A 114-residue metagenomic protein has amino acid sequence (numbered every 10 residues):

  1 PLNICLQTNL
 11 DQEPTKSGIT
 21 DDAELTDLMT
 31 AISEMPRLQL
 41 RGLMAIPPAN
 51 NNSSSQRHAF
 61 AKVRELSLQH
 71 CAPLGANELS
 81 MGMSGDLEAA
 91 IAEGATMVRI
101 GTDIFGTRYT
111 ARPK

Functional and structural regions predicted by a protein language model:
P1-L87, I91-E93: Conserved alpha/beta-domain cores
M83, L87-K114: Glycine-rich phosphate-binding active-site loops on the catalytic face of alpha/beta enzymes
